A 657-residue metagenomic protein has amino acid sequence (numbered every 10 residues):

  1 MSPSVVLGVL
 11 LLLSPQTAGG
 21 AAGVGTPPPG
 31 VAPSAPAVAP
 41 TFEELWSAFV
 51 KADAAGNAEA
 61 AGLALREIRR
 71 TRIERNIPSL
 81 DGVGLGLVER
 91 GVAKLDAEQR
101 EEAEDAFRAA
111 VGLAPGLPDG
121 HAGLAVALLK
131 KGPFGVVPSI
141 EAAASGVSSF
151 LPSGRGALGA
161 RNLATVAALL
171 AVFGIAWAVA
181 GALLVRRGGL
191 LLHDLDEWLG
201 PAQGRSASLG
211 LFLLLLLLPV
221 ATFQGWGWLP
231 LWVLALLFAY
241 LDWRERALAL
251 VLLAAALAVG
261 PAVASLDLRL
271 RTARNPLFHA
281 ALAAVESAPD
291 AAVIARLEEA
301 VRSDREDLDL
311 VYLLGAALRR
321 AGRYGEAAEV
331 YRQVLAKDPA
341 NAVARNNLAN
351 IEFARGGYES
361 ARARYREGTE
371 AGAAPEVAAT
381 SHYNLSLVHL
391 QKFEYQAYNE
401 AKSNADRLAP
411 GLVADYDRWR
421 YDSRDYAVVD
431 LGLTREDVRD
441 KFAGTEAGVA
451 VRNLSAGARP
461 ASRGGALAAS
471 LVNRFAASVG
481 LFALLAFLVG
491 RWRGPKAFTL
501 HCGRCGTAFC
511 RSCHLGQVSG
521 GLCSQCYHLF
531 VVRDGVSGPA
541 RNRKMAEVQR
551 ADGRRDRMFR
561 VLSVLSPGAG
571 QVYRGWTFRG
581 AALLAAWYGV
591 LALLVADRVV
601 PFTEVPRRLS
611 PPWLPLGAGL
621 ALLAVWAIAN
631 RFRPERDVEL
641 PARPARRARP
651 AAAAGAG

Functional and structural regions predicted by a protein language model:
A60-I73, A264-R355, S360: Membrane-interface segments at or immediately adjacent to transmembrane helices that form the boundary between
L65, F107, A143, L297-E298 (+3 more regions): Hydrophobic/aromatic packing residues within the alpha-helices of TPR/SEL1-like helical repeat arrays
R72-L80, G116-G123, G135-P138, S145-R161 (+5 more regions): Boundary/linker segments of alpha-helical solenoid repeat arrays
D96, K130, R320, A354-R355 (+1 more regions): Register position in tetratricopeptide repeats
D242-A288, G490-A497: Hydrophobic alpha-helical transmembrane segments in integral membrane proteins
V449-P495, T499-R504, S519-R560, F578-G657: Transmembrane helix recognition focused on a "late"/terminal membrane span
